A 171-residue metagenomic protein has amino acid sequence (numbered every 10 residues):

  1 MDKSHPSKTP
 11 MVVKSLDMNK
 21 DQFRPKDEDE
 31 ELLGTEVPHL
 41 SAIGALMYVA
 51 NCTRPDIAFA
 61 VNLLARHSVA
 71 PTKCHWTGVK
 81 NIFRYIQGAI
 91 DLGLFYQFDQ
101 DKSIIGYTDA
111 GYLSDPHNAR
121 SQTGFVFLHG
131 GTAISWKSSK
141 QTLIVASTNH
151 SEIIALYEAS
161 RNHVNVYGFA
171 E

Functional and structural regions predicted by a protein language model:
M1-E171: Long, low-complexity, charge-biased intrinsically disordered regions
